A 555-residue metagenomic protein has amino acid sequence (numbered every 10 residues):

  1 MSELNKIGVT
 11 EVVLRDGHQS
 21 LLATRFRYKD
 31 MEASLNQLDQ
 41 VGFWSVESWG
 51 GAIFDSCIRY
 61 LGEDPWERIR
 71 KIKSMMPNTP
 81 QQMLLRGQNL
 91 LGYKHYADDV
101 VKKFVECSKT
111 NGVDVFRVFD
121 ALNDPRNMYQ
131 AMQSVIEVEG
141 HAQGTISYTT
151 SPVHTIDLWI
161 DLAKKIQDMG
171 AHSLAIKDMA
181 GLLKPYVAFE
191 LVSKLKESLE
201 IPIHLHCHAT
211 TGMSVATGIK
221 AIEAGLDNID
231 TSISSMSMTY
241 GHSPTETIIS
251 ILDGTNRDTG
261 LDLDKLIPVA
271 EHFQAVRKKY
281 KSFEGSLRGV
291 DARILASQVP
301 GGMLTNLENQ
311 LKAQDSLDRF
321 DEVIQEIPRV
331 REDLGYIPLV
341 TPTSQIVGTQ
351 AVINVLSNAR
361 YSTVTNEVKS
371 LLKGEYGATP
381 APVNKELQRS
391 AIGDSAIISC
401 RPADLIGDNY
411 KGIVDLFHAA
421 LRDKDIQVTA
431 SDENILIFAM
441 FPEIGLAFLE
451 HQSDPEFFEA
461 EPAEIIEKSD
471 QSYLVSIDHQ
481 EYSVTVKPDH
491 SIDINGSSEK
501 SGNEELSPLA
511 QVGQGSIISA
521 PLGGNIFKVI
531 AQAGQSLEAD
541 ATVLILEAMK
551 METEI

Functional and structural regions predicted by a protein language model:
M1-L22, I69, S74: N-terminal amphipathic alpha-helix/helix-capping segment at the start of soluble metabolic enzymes
L4-I7, G42-W44, P77-Q81, G112-V115 (+4 more regions): Short, well-ordered coil/turn segments that N-cap beta-strands
V9, G17, L38, V118 (+4 more regions): Conserved, mostly hydrophobic/aromatic
D39-C57, R288-D291, G302-S501: Terminal or standalone catalytic/regulatory effector modules within metabolic enzymes and repeat proteins
G50-Q167, L174, G181-P185: Active-site beta->alpha loop and helix N-cap motifs at the rims of alpha/beta catalytic domains
M179-T363: Catalytic alpha/beta core domains of metabolic enzymes, predominantly
K279, Q471, N495-G515: Long, charged amphipathic helices and adjacent flexible linkers at domain junctions
P508-I555: Structured functional modules or segments
